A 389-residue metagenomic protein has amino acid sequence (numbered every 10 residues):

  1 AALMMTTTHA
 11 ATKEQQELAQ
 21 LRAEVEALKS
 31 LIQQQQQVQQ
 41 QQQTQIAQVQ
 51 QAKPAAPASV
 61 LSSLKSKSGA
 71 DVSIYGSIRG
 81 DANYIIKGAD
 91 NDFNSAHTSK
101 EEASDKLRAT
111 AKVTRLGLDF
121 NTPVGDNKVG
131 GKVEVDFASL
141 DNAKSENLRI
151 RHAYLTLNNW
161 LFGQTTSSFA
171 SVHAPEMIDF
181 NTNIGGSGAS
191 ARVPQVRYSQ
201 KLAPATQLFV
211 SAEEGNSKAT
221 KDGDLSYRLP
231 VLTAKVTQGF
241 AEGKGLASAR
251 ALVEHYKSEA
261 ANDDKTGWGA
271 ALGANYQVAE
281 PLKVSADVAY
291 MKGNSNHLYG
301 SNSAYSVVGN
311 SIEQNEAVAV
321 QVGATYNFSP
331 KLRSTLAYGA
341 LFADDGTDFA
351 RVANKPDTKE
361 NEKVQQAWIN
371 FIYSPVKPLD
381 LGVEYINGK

Functional and structural regions predicted by a protein language model:
A1-M4: Bacterial N-terminal signal peptides
T6-I86: N-terminal periplasmic/intermembrane-space "pro-region" immediately following the signal or transit peptide
V60-N94, T98-S217, S226-L229, T233-G243 (+3 more regions): Outer membrane beta-barrel
N83-I85, P123, F137-N142, S167-S171 (+8 more regions): Sequence/structural signature of outer-membrane beta-barrel proteins
G125-N127, Q207, K331-T335, A343-T347 (+1 more regions): Substrate-binding/catalytic groove segments of enzymes that remodel or degrade extracellular structural polymers
L229, A234-N361, Q365: Detector for outer-membrane/organellar transmembrane beta-barrel domains, recognizing the amphipathic beta-strand
L298, I372-K389: Predominantly the C-terminal beta-signal and adjacent terminal strand-loop region of outer-membrane beta-barrel
